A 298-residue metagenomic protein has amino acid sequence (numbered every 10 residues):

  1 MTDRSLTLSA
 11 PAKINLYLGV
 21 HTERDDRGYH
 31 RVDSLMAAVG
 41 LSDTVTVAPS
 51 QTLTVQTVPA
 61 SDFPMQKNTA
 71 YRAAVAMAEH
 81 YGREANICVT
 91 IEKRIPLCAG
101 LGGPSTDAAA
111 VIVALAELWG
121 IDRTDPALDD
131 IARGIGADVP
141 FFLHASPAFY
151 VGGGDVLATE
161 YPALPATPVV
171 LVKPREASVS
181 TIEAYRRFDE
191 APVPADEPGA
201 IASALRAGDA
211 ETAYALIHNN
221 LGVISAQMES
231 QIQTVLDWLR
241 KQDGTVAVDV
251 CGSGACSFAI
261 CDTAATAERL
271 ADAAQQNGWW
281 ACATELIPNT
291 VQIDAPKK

Functional and structural regions predicted by a protein language model:
M1-A99, E117, I121-D129, A163-P165 (+1 more regions): ATP-binding N-lobe of GHMP and related small-molecule kinases
T2-S9, N15-S34, I121-A247, I260-K298: ATP-dependent small-molecule kinase catalytic core of the GHMP/sugar-kinase superfamily and closely related
A12, L41, Q51, R94 (+4 more regions): A generic "binding-loop/recognition-motif" signal
Q51-F63, V111, D209-H218, R240: Short, basic/glycine-rich phosphate-binding loops at helix/coil junctions that contact nucleotide phosphates
T57-V58, E92, H144, C251 (+1 more regions): Conserved beta-strand termini and adjacent loop/short-helix elements that scaffold enzyme active sites in alpha/beta
K67-Y71, A109, Q233, E268: Short, well-ordered alpha-helical segments
Y71-N86, V113, L216-T234: A short, flexible low-complexity segment enriched in Lys/Arg and Gly/Pro that occurs in N-terminal basic tails
T90-W119, A137, T245-C261: Glycine/serine-rich anion-binding loops at beta->alpha junctions that coordinate negatively charged ligand groups
